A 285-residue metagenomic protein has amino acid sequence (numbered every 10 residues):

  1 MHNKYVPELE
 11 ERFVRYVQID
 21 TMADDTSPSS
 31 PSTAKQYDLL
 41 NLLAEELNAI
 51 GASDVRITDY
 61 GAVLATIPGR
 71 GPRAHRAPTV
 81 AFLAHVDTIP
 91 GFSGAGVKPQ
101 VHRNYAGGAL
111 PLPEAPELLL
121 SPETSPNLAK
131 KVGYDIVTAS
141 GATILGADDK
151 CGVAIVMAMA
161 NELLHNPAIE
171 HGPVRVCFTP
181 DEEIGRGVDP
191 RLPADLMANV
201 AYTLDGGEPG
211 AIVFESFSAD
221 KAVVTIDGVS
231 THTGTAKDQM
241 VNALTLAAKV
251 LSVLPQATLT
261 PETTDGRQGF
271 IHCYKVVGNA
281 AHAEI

Functional and structural regions predicted by a protein language model:
H2, V6-L9, S32-Q36, L40 (+3 more regions): Generic structural signal for well-ordered, non-membrane alpha-helical segments in soluble metabolic enzymes
V6-A34, T138: N-terminal capping segment at the start of a domain
E10, V14, N41-A44, V153-N161 (+2 more regions): Predominant activation on well-ordered alpha-helical scaffold segments within soluble catalytic domains
V17, T21, L47, G51 (+4 more regions): Structural signal for hydrophobic packing residues in well-ordered secondary-structure cores of soluble enzyme domains
P28-A77, A81-L83, D87: A non-catalytic alpha/beta surface segment that caps or lines the substrate-entry region of metallo-dependent hydrolase
R73-P173, F178: Active-site metal-coordination/substrate-binding segment of hydrolases, especially metallo-dependent peptidases
L128-A129, Y134-A147, D181-I285: Midchain, well-structured core segments that form catalytic/ion-binding scaffolds
